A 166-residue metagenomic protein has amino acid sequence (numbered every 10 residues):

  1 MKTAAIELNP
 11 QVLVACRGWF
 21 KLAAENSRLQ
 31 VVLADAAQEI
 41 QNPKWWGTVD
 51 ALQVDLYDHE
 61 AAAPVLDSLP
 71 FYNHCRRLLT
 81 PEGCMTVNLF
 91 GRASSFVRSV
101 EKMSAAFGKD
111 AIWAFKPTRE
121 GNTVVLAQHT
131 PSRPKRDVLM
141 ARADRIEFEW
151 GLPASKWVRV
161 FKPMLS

Functional and structural regions predicted by a protein language model:
M1-P81, S104: The AdoMet/dcAdoMet-binding core of the Class I SAM-like
K2, N26-R28, E82, K109-A111 (+1 more regions): A generic structural signal for alpha->beta connector loops
L22-A24, R92, F148: Generic structural "secondary-structure junction" signal
S27-V31, F90, T118, R142: Residue-level detector of alpha-helical recognition elements and their boundaries
Q41-G47, S68-L69, F115, E147-W157: Short flexible/disordered coil segments
L69-P134: C-terminal substrate-binding/active-site "lid" region of AdoMet-derived donor-dependent transferases
E101, R119-S166: SAM/dcSAM-binding transferase cores
